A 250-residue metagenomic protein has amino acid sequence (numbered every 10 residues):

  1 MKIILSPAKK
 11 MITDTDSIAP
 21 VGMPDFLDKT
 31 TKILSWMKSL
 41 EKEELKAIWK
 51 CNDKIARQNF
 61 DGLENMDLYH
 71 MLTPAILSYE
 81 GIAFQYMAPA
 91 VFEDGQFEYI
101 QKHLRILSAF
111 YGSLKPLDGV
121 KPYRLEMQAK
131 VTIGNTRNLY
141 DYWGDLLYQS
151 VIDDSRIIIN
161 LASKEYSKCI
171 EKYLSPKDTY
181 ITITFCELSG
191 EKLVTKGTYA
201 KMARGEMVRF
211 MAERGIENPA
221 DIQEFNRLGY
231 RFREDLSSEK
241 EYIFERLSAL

Functional and structural regions predicted by a protein language model:
K2-S6, I157-N160: Short hydrophobic beta-strand segments
I4-V91: Active-site helix-to-loop segments that bind/position phosphate- or nucleotide-bearing substrates and donors across
P89-S238, I243-L250: Internal, well-folded beta-alpha domain core
